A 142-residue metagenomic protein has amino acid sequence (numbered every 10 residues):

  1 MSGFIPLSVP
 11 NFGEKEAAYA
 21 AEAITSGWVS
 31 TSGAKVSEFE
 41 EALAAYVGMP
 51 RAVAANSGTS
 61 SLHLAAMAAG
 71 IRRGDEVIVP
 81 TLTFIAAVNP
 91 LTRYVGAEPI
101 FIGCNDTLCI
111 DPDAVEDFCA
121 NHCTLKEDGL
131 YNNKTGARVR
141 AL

Functional and structural regions predicted by a protein language model:
M1-A68, R72, E116, R140: Conserved PLP-binding active-site segment in aminotransferase class I/II-type PLP enzymes
M67, I71-L142: PLP-dependent aminotransferase-like
